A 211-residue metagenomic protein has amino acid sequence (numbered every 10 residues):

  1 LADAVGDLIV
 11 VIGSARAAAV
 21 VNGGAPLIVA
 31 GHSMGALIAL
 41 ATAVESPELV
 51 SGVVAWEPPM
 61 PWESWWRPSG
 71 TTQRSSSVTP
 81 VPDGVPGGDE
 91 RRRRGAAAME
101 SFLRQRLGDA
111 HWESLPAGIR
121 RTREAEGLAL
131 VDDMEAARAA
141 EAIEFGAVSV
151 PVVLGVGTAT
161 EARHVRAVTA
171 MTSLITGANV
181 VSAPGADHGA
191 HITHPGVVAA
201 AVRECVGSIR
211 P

Functional and structural regions predicted by a protein language model:
L1-A30, A200: Active-site loop/oxyanion-hole signature of alpha/beta-hydrolase fold enzymes
I12, T42-A43, T172: A conserved amphipathic alpha-helix that caps or lines the catalytic cleft of carbohydrate- and lipid-modifying enzymes
A15-R16, V202-P211: Short, hydrophobic alpha-helical segments
A25-S64: Conserved hydrolase catalytic core segment
P58-G118, E126, V131-A137: Helix-rich cap/lid subdomain of alpha/beta-hydrolase
I119-L174, N179-S182: Conserved serine/cysteine hydrolase catalytic core
A183-A199: Catalytic histidine-centered segment of alpha/beta-hydrolase-like enzymes
